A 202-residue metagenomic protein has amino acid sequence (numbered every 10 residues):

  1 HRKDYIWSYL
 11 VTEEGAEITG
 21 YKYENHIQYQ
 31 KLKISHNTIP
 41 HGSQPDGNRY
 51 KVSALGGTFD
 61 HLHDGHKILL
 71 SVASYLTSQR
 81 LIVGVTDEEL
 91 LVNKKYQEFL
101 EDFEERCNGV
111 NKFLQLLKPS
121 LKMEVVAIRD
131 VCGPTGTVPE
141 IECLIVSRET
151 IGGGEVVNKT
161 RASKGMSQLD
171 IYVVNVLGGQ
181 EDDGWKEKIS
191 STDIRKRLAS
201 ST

Functional and structural regions predicted by a protein language model:
H1-T202: Nucleotidyltransferase catalytic core that binds NTPs
